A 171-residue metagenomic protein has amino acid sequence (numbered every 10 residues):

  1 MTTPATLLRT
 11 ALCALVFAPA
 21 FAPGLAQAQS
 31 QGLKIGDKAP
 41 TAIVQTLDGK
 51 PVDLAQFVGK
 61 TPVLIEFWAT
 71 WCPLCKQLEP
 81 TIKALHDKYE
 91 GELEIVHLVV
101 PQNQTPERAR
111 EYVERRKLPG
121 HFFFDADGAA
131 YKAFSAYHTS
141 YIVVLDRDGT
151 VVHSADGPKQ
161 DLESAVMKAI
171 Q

Functional and structural regions predicted by a protein language model:
M1-C13: Bacterial N-terminal signal peptides that target proteins for export
T10-G24: Bacterial N-terminal signal peptides
A26-A55: N-terminal "domain-start" segment that seeds a small globular fold
K38, T61, Y137-T139: Short, small/polar residue-rich loop motifs at catalytic or cofactor-binding pockets
A55-K76: Short active-site neighborhood of thiol/selenol oxidoreductases, capturing the structured segment around
L64-I65, I95, I142: Hydrophobic beta-strand anchors of alpha/beta hydrolase catalytic cores
K76-R116, A126-A133: Structural microenvironment flanking redox-active thiols in thiol-disulfide oxidoreductases
E111-P119, D125-A169: Thiol/disulfide oxidoreductase modules built on the thioredoxin-like
